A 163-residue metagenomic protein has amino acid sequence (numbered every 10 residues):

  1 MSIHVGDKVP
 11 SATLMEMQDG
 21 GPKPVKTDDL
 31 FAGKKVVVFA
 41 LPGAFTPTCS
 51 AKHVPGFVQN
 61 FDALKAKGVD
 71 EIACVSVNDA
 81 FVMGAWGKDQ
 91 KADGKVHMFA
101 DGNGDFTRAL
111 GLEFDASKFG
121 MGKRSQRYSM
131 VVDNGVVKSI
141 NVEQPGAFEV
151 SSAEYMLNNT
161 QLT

Functional and structural regions predicted by a protein language model:
M1-T163: Chalcogenol-based redox active-site neighborhoods
